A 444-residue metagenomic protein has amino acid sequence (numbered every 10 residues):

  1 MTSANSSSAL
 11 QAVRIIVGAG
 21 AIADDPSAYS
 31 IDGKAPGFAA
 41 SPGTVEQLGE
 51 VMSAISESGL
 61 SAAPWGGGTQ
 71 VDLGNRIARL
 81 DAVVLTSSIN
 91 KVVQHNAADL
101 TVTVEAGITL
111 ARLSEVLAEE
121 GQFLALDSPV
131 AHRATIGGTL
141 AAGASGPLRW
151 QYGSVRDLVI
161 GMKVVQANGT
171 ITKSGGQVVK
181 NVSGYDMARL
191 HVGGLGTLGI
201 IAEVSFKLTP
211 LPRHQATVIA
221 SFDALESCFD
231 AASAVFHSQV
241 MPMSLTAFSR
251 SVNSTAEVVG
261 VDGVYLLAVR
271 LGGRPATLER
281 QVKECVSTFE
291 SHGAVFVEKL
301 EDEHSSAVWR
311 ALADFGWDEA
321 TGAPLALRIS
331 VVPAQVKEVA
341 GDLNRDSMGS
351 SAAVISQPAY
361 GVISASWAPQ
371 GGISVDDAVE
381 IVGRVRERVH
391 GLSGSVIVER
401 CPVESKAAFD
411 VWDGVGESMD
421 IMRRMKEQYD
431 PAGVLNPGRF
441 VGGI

Functional and structural regions predicted by a protein language model:
T2-P26, P358: N-terminal basic/disordered segments at the start of proteins
S3, K34, G43, L60 (+5 more regions): Conserved glycine-rich FAD pyrophosphate-binding loop
S7-R14, L225-V252, V331-S350, D377-V389: Short amphipathic alpha-helix segments
V13, S30-A63, L80-H132, L140 (+4 more regions): N-terminal glycine-rich flavin-associated loop
D25, W65-Q70: Glycine-rich beta-strand-to-loop/alpha-helix junction loops that act as flexible
I31-D32, D72-I77, E257-G260: Short glycine-biased active-site loop of nucleotidyltransferases that positions the nucleotide triphosphate and helps
F38, G263-G272, Y360-A368: A generic structural motif
A141, I160-E319: C-terminal substrate-binding/cap subdomain adjacent to the FAD-binding core in PCMH-type and related FAD-linked
